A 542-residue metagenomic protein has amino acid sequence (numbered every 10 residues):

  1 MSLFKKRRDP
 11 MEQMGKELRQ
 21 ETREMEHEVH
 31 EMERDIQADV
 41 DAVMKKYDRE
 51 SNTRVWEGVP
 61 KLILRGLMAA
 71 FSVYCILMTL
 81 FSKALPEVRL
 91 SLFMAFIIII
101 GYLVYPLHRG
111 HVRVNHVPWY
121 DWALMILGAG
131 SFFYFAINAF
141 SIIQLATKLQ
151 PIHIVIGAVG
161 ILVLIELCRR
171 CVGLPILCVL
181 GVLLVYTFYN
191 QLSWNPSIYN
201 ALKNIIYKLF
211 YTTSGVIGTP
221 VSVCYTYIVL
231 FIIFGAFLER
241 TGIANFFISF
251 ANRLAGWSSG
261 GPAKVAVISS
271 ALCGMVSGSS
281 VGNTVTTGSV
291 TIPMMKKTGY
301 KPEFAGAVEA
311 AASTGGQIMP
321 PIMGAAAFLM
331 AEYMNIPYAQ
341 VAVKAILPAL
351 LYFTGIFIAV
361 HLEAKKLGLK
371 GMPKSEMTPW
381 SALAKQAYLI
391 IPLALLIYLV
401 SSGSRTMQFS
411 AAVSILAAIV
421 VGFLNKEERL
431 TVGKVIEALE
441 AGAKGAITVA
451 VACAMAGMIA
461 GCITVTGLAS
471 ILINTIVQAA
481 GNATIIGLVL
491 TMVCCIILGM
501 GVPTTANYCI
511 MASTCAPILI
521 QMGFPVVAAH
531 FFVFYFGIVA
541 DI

Functional and structural regions predicted by a protein language model:
S2-Q144, I154-A158: Conserved, well-structured core domains of diverse proteins
R7-L62, M68, P118, V343-G445: Long, contiguous bundles of hydrophobic transmembrane helices that form the permeation core of multi-pass
R65-A69, V88-L103, Y120-A129, I154-V163 (+7 more regions): Hydrophobic mid-bilayer segments of alpha-helices in multi-pass membrane transport proteins, especially secondary
F81, E87-A95, S222-I232, A339-G355 (+2 more regions): Alpha-helical transmembrane segments
P151-V155, S214-Y227, R253-V267, T298-F304 (+4 more regions): Membrane-interfacial loop-to-helix junctions in multi-pass transporters
L162, E166, R170-C171, P175 (+9 more regions): Core transmembrane alpha-helical segments of multi-pass membrane transporters/permeases
I248-G316, I322, A326, N335 (+1 more regions): Hydrophobic transmembrane alpha-helices that form the pore/transport pathway of multi-pass ion and small-solute
A387-F531, Y535-A540: Long hydrophobic segments that form regular secondary structure
